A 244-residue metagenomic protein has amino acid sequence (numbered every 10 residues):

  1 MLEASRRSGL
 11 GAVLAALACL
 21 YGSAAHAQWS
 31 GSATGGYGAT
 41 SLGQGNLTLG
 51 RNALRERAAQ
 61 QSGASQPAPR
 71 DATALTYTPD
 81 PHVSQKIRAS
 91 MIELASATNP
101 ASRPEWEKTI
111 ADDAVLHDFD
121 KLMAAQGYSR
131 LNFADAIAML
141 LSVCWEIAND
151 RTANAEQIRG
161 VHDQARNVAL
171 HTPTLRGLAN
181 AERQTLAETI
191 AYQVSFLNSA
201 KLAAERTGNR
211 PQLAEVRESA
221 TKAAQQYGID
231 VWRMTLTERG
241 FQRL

Functional and structural regions predicted by a protein language model:
L2-A12: Bacterial N-terminal signal peptides that target proteins for export
G22-A24: N-terminal signal peptide c-region/cleavage motif recognized by signal peptidases
Q28-S129, F133, M234-T235: N-terminal Sec/ER secretory leader and immediately downstream segment of secreted/extracellular precursors
G31-R55, K201-L244: A cross-kingdom marker for long, charged
T73-E93, G177-E215, L244: Long, charge-rich low-complexity segments
S102, V115-F119, F133, I137 (+4 more regions): Stable alpha-helical elements in mature extracytoplasmic
E107-R130, A165-L178, V216, A220 (+3 more regions): Short amphipathic alpha-helical segments and their helix-coil junctions
A124-N198: Extended amphipathic alpha-helical interaction segments
